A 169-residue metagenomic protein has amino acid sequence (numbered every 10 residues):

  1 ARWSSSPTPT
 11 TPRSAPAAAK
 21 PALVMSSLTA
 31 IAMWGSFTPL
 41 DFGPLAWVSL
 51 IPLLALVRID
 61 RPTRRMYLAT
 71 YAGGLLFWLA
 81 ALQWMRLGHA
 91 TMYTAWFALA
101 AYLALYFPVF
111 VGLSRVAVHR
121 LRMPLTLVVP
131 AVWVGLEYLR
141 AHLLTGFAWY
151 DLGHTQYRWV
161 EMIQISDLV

Functional and structural regions predicted by a protein language model:
R2-T8, R13-S14: Low-acidity, Ser/Thr- and Arg-rich intrinsically disordered low-complexity segments
R13-V169: Membrane-embedded alpha-helical bundles of multi-pass enzymes that act on lipidic or dolichyl-linked glycan substrates
